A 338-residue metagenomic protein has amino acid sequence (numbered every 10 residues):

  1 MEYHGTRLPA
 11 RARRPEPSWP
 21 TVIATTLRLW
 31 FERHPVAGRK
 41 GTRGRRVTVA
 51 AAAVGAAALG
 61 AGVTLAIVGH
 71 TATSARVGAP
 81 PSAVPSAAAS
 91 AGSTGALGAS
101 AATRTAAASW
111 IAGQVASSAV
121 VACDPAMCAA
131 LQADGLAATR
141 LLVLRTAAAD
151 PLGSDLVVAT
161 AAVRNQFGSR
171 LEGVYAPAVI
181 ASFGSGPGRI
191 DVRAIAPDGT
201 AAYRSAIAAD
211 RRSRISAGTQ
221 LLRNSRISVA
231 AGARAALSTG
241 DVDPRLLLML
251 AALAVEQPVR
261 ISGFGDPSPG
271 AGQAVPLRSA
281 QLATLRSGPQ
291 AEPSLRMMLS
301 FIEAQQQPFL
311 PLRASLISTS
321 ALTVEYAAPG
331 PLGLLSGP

Functional and structural regions predicted by a protein language model:
M1-V47: Terminal targeting segments of Actinobacterial cell-envelope proteins
R45-G69: Secretory targeting and sorting signals
G60-A88: C-terminal region of N-terminal signal peptides and the immediate post-cleavage residues of exported proteins
A79-T103: Glycine-rich phosphate-binding "P-loop"
V115-V120, L152-S154: Loop/turn elements at helix/coil->beta-strand transitions in domains of secreted/extracellular proteins
D124-A129, A161-N165: Short, polar loop motifs at secondary-structure junctions
P125-S154: Extracytoplasmic
S154-P338: Aromatic/acidic, Gly/Pro-rich catalytic loop(s) in extracytoplasmic/lumenal soluble domains of multi-pass membrane
